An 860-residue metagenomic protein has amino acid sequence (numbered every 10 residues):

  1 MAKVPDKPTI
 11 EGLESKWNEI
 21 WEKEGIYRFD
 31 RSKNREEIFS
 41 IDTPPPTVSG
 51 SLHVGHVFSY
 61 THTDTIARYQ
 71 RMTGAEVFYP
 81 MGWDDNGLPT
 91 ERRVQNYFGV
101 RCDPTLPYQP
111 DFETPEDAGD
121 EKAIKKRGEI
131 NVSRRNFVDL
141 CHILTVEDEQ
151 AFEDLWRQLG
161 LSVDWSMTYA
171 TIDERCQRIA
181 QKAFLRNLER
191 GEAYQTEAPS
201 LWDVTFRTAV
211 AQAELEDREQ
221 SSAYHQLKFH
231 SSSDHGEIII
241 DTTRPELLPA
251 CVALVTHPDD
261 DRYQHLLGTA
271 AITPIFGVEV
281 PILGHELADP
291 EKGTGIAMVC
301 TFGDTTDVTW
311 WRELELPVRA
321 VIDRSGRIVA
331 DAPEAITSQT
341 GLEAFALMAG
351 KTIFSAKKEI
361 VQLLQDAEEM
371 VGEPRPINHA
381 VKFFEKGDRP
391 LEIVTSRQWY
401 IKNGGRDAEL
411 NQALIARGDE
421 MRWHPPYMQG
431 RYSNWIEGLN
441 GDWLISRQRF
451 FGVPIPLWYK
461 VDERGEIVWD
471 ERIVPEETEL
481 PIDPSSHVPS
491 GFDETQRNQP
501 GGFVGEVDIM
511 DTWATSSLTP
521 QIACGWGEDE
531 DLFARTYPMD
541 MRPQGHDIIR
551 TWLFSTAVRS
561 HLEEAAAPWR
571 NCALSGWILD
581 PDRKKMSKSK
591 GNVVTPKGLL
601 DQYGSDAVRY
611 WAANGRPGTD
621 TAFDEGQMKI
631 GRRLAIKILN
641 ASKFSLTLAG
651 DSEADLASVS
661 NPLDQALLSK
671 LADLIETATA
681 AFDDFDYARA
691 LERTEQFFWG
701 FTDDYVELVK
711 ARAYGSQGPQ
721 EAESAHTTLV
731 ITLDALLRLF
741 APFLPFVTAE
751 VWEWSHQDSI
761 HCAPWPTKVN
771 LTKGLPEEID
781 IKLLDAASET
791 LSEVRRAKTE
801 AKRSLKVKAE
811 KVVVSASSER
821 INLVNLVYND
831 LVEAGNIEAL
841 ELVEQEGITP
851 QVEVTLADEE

Functional and structural regions predicted by a protein language model:
M1-D259, C300-E334, A367-N411, E437-N440 (+6 more regions): N-terminal, positively charged nucleic-acid-binding surface of large information/translation enzymes
R35-T43, T65, D120-G128, E153-G160 (+8 more regions): Active-site-adjacent bridging/hinge elements
G55-A67, W83-D84, C176-I179, E237-L363 (+6 more regions): Structured ligand/cofactor/substrate-binding pocket environments in proteins
S59, R92-V100, V210-Q212, H257-P258 (+6 more regions): Short secondary-structure boundary/capping segments
G99-R135, I336-M348, W469-R497: Charged, glycine/proline-rich intrinsically disordered loops and linkers
V100-L106, R134-D139, A349, M421-R422 (+4 more regions): Short, polar/flexible loop-turn hinges at active-site or ligand-entry regions and domain interfaces
F206, F276, G387-R389, V461-R464 (+1 more regions): Short Cys/His-rich metal-coordination motifs, predominantly Zn2+-binding knuckles/fingers
Q226, R431, L439-A514, L518 (+2 more regions): Feature 926 captures the class I aminoacyl-tRNA synthetase adenylation module centered on the KMSKS loop
